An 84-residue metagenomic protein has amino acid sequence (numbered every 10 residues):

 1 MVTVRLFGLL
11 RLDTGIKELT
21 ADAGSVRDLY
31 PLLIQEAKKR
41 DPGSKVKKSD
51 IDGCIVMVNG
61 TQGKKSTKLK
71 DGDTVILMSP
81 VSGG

Functional and structural regions predicted by a protein language model:
M1-G83: Ubiquitin-like/PB1-type beta-grasp interaction modules and other compact soluble beta-rich domains
